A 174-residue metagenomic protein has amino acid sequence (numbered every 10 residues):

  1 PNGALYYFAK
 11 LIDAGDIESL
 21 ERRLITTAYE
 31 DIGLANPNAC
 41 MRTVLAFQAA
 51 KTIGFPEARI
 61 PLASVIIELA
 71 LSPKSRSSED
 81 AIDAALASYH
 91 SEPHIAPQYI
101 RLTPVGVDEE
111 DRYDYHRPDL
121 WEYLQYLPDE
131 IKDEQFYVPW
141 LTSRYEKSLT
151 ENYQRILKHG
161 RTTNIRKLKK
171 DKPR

Functional and structural regions predicted by a protein language model:
N2-W121, P128, K132-R174: Terminal-proximal interaction/regulatory segments of ATP-powered molecular machines
